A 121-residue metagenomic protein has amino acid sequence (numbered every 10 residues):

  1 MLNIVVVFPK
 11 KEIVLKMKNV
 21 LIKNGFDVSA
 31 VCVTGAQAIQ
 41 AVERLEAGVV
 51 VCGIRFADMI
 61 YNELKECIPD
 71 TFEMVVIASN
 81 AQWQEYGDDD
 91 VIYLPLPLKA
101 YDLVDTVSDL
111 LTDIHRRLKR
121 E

Functional and structural regions predicted by a protein language model:
F8: Conserved acidic carboxylate
K11-A30: Two-component/phosphorelay signaling modules centered on CheY-like receiver
G25, D70-T71, G87-D89: Short, structured coil segments at secondary-structure junctions
V31-V49: Acidic, metal-coordinating helix/loop segments flanking the phosphotransfer/catalytic sites of two-component signaling
G35, G48-P69, S79-Q82: Conserved phosphotransfer microenvironments
E63, A78-L96, D105: Alpha4 helix (beta4-alpha4-beta5 surface) of REC/receiver domains from two-component response regulators
L98-L111, H115, K119: C-terminal output helix
